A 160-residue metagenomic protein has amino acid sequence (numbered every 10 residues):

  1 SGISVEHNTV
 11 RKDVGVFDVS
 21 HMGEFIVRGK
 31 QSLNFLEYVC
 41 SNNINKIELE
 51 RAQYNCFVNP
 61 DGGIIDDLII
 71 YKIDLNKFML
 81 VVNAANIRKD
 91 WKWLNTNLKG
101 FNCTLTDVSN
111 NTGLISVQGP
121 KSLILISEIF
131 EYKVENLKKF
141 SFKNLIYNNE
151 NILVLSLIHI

Functional and structural regions predicted by a protein language model:
S1-I158: Glycine/proline-enriched, intrinsically flexible loops and inter-domain linkers
